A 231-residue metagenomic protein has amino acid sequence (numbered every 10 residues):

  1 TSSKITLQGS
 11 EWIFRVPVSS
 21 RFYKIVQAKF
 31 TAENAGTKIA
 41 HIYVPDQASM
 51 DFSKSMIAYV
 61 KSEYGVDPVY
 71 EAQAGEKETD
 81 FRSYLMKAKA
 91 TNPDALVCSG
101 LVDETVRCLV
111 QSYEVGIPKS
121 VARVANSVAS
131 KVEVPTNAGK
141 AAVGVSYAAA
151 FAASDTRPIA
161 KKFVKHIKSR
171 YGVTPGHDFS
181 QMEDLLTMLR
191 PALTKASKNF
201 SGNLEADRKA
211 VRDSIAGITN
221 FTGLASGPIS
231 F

Functional and structural regions predicted by a protein language model:
T1-F231: Extracytosolic ligand-binding ectodomains
